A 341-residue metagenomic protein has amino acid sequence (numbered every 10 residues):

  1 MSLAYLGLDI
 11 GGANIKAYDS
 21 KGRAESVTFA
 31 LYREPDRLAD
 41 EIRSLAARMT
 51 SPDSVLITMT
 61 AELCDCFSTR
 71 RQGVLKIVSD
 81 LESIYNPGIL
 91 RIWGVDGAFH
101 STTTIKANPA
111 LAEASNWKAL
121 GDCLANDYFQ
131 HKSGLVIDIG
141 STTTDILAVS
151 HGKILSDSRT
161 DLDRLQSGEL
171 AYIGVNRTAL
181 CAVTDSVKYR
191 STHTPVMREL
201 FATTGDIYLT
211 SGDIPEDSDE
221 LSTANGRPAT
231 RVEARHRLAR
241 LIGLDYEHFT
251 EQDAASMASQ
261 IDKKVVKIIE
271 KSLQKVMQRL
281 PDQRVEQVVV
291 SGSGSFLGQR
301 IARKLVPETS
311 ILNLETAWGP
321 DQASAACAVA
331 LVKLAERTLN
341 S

Functional and structural regions predicted by a protein language model:
M1-G12, Y18, G22-I137, L147-S341: Nucleotide/phosphate-binding catalytic cleft detector across ATP-hydrolyzing and phosphate-transferring enzymes
A13, T142: Conserved Rossmann-like nucleotide-cofactor binding loop
